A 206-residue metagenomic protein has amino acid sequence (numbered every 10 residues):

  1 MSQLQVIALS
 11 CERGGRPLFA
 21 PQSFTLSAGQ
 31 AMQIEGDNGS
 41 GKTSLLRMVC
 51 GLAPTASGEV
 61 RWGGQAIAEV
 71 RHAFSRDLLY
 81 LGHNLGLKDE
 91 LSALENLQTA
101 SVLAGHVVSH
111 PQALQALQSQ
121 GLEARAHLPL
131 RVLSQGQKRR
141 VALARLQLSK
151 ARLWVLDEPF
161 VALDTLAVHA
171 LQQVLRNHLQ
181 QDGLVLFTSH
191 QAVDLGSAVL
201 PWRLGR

Functional and structural regions predicted by a protein language model:
C50: Helix-to-loop junction immediately C-terminal to a conserved catalytic motif
T55-F74: Conserved ABC transporter NBD signature motif
N84, D89-G105: Q-loop/switch helix immediately C-terminal to the Walker
E90, P129-S134: Conserved ABC ATPase signature
Q98, H110-R125: Conserved ABC ATPase "signature" region
L143, D182: Hydrophobic anchor residue at the start of the ABC signature
W154-E158, L163: Catalytic Walker B motif of ABC-type/P-loop ATPase nucleotide-binding domains
